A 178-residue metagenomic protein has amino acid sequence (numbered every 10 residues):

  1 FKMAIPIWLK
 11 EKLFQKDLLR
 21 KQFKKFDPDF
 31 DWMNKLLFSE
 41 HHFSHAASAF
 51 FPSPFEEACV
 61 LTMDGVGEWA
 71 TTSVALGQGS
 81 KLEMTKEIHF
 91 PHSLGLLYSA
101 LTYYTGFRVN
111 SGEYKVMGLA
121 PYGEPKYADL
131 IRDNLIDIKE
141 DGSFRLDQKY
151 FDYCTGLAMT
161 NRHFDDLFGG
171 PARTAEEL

Functional and structural regions predicted by a protein language model:
F1-L178: Short acidic/glycine-rich loops and adjacent helix/strand connectors that line catalytic pockets where negatively
